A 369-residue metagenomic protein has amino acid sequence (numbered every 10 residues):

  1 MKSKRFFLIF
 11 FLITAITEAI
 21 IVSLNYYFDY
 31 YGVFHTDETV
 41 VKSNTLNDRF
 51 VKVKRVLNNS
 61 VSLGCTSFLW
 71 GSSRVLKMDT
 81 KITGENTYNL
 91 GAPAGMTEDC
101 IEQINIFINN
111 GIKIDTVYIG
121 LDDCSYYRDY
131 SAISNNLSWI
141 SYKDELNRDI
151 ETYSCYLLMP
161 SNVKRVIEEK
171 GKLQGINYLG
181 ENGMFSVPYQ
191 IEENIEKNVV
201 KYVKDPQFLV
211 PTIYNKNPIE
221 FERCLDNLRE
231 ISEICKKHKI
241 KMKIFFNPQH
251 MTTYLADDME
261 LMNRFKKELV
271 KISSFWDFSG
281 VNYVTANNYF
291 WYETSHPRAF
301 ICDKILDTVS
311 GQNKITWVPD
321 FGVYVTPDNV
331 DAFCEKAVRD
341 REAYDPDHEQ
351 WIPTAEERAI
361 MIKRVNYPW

Functional and structural regions predicted by a protein language model:
L8-Y26: Hydrophobic membrane-insertion alpha-helices, especially the h-region of bacterial N-terminal signal peptides
Y27-V51: Alpha-helical transmembrane signal-anchor/signal-peptide segments
S43-L69: Short extracytoplasmic
R49-V56, T97-N105, D226: N-terminal post-signal-peptidase region of extra-cytosolic proteins
G64, L69-T152: Membrane-embedded segments
L121, Y130-K236, F321-W369: Secreted/periplasmic serine-hydrolase-like ester/acetyl group-modifying domain
Y202-Y289: Flexible, glycine-rich surface segments
D258, N263-W369: C-terminal regions of proteins
